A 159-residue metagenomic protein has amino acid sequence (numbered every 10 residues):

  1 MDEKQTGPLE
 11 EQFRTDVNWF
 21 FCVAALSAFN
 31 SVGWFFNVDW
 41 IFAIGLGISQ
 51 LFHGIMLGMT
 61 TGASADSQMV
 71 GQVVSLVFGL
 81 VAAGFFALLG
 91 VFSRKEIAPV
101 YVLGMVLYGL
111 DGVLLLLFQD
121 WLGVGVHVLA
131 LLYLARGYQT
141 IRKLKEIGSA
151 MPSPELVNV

Functional and structural regions predicted by a protein language model:
M1-V159: Topology signature of small-to-medium multi-pass alpha-helical membrane proteins
